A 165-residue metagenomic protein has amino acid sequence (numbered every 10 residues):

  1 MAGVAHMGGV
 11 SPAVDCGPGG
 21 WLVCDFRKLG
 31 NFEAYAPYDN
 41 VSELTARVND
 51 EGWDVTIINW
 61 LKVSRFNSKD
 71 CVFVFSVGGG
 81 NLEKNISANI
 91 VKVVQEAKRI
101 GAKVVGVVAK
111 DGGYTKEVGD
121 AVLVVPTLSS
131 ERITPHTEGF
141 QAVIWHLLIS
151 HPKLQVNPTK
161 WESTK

Functional and structural regions predicted by a protein language model:
M1-N67, C71: Glycine-rich, small/polar surface segments that engage phosphate groups of diverse ligands
G3, G8-G9, G17-G20, G30 (+7 more regions): Residue-identity detector for glycine
D15-G19, D50, D54, I86 (+3 more regions): Generic structural signal for well-ordered, non-membrane alpha-helical segments in soluble metabolic enzymes
C16, R99, V108-K165: Short alpha-helices
W21, D25, T56, W60 (+3 more regions): Alpha-helical scaffold segments in soluble metabolic enzymes
T45-A46, N81-K84, R132-P135: A generic structural signal for short coil/turn motifs at secondary-structure boundaries
V63, S68-V125: C-terminal binding/interaction regions
